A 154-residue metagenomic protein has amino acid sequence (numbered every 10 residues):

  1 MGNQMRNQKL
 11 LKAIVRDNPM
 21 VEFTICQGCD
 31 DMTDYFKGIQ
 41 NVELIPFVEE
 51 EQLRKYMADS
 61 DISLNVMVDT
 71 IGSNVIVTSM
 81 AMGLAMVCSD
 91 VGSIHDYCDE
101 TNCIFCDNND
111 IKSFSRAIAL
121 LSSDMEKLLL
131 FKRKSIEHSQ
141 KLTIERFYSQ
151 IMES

Functional and structural regions predicted by a protein language model:
M1-D34: Conserved catalytic-core segment of nucleotide-activated headgroup transferases in glycan assembly
Q27, M32-R54: Nucleotide-activated donor-binding/catalytic signature segment of Leloir-type glycosyltransferases, i.e., the conserved
D34-Y35, V91-F105: Short acidic/histidine- and often glycine-rich active-site loop of Leloir-type glycosyltransferases that engages
R54, I76-A81, H95-D96: Short alpha-helical segment that forms part of, or immediately flanks, the ligand-binding pocket in carbohydrate-active
A58-I71, L84: Acidic donor-binding loop of glycosyltransferase active sites
V68, L84, C88-H95, N108-N109: Short glycine-rich donor-binding/catalytic loop of glycosyltransferases that coordinates the nucleotide-sugar
E100-I111, L120-M125: Conserved acidic donor-binding segment of nucleotide-sugar-dependent glycosyltransferases
E126-E153: A charged, aromatic-enriched C-terminal amphipathic alpha-helix characteristic of glycosyltransferases across folds
